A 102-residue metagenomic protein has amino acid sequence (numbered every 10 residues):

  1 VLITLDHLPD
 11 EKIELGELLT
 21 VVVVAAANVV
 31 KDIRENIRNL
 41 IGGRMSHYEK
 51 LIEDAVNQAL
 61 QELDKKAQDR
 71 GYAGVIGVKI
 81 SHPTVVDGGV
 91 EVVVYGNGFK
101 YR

Functional and structural regions predicted by a protein language model:
V1-K31, Q68-A73, V90-R102: N-terminal presequence-like segments and the immediate start of the first folded domain
D6-L8, I80-V85: Short, solvent-exposed loop/turn elements at beta->coil junctions and helix N-caps that rim active or binding pockets
L19, K31-K79: Short, well-ordered alpha-helical segments
